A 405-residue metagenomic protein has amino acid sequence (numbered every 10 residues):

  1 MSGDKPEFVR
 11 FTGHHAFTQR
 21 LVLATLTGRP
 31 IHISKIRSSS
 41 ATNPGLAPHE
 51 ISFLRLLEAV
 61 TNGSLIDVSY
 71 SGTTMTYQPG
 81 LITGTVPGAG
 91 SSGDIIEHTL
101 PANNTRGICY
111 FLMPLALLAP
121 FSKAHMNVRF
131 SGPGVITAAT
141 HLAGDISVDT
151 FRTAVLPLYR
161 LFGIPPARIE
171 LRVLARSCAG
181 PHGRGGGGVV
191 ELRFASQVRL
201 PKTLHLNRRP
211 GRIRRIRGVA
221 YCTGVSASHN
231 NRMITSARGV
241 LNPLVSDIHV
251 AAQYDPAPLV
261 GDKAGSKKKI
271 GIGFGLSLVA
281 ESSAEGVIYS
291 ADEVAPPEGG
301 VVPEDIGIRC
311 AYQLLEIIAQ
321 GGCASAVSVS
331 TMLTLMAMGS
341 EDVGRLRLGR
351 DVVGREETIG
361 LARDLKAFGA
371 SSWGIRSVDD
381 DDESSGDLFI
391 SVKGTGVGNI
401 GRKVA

Functional and structural regions predicted by a protein language model:
M1-A405: Structural preference for solvent-exposed beta-strand-turn elements and adjacent flexible terminal/loop segments within
